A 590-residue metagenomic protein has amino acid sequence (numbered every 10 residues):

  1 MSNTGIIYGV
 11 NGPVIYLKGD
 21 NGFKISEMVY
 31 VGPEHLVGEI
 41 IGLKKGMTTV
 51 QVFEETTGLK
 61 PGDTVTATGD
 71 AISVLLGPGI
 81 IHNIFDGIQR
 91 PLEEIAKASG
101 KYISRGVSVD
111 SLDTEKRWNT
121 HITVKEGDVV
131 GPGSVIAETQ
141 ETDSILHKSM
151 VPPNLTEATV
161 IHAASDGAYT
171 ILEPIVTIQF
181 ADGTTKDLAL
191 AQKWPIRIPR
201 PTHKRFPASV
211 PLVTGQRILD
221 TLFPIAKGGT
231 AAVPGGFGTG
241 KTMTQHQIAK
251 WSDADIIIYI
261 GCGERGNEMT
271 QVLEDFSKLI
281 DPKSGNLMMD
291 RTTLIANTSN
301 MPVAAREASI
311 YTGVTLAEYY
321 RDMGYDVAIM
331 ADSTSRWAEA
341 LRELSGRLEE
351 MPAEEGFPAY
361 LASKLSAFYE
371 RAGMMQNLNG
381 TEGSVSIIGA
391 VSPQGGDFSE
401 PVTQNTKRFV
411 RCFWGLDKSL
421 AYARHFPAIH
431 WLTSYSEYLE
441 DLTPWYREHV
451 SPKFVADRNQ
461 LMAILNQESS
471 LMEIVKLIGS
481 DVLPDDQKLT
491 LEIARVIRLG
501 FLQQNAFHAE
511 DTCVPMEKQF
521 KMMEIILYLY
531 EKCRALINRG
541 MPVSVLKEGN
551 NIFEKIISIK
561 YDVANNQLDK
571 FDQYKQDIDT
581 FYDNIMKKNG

Functional and structural regions predicted by a protein language model:
M1-S104: N-terminal accessory targeting/assembly segments
P13-K18, T49-E54, T114-K125, T159-A164 (+1 more regions): Short alpha-helix capping/helix-loop boundary micro-motifs
D20, E34, D70-A71, Q89 (+4 more regions): Short, surface-exposed secondary-structure boundary micro-motifs
G42-T48, P78-Q89, I145-D166, T185-R200: Short, compositionally biased
K45-T48, D70, T156-V160, V233-P234 (+2 more regions): Metallocofactor- and cofactor-centric catalytic cores in central/energy metabolism, strongly enriched
K97-P153, T170-T230, T244-Q247, P282-M301 (+1 more regions): P-loop NTPase nucleotide-binding/switch module
T221-L222, G228-E554: P-loop NTPase catalytic core
G540-G590: C-terminal amphipathic alpha-helical interaction region
